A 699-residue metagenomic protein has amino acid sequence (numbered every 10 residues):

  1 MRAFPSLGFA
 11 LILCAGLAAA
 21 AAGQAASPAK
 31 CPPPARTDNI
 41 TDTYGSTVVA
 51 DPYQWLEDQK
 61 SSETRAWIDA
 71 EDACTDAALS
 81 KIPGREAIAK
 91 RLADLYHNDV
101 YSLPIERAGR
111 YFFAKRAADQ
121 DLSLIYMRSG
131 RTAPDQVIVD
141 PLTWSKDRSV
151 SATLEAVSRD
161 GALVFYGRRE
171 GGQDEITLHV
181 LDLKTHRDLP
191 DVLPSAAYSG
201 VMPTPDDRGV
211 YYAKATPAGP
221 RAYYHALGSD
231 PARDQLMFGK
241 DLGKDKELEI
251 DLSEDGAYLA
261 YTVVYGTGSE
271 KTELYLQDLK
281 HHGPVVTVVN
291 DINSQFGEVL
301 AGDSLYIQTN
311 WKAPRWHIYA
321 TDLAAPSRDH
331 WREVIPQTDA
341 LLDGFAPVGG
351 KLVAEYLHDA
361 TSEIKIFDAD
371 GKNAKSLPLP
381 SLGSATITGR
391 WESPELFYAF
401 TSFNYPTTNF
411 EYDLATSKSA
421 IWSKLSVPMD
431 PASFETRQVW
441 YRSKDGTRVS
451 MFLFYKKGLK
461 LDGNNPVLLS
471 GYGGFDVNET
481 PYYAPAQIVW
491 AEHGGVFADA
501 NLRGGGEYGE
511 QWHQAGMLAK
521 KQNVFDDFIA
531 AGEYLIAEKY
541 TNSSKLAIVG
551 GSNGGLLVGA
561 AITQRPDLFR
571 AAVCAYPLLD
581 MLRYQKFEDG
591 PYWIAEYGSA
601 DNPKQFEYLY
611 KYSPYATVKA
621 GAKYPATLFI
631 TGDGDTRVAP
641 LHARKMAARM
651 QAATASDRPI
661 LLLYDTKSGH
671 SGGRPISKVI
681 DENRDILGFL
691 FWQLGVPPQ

Functional and structural regions predicted by a protein language model:
G8-A18: Bacterial N-terminal signal peptides
P28-K90: Mature N-terminal segment immediately following signal peptide/propeptide cleavage in secreted/periplasmic
S62-A156, G167, D245-L300, E333 (+7 more regions): Non-catalytic accessory segments flanking enzyme active sites
D135-L154, F165-K214, P220-Y223, R233-G239: Asp-box/WD-like beta-propeller blade repeats and closely related beta-sheet repeat scaffolds
L142-S158, Y166-Q173, K184-P190, Y412-K418 (+6 more regions): Cap/lid segment of the alpha/beta-hydrolase catalytic domain
P220, H225-V264: Polar, glycine-rich mid-to-C-terminal structural blocks that act as macromolecule-binding/assembly scaffolds
D499-Q699: Active-site-proximal cap/loop segments of hydrolase catalytic domains
